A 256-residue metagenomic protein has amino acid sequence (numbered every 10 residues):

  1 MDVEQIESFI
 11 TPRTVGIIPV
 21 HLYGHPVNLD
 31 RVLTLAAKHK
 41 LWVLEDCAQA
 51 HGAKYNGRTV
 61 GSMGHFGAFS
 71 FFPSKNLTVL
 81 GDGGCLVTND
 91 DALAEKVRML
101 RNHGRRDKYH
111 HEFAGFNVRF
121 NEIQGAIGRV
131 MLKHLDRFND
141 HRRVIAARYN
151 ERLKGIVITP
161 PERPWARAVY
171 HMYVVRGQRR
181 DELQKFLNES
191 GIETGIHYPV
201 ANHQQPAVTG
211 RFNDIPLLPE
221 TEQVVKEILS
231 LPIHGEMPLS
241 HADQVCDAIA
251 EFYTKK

Functional and structural regions predicted by a protein language model:
M1-E4, S8, G16-V20, H25 (+4 more regions): PLP-dependent aminotransferase class I/II
I10-T11, G61: A short, aliphatic-rich alpha-helical micro-motif
T11, F72-S74, H234: Residue-level recognition of the GNAT/N-acetyltransferase active site
R13-T14, G64: A general structural motif
L41-W42: Hydrophobic "anchor" residues on beta-strands that sit immediately upstream of conserved functional sites
E45-L80, K108-E112: Conserved active-site segment immediately N-terminal to the catalytic lysine that forms the internal aldimine
S62-M99, E122: Active-site PLP attachment segment
